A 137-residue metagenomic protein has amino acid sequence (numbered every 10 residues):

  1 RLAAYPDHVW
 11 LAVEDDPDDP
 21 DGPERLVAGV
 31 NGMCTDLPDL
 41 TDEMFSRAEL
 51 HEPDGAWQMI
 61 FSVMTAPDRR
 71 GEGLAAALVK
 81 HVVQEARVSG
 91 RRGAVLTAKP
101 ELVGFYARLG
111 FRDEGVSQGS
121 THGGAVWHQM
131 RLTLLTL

Functional and structural regions predicted by a protein language model:
R1-P6: Short loop/turn motifs at secondary-structure junctions and domain boundaries
V9-D15: Cytosolic beta-strand hydrophobic patch enriched in CBS
P20-R25, G29-M64, R70, G119-W127: Conserved acyl-donor/pantetheine-binding loop and adjacent beta-alpha core of acyl/acetyltransferases and related
T65, G71-Q84: Conserved acetyl-CoA-binding loop-helix of GNAT-fold acetyltransferases
V79, E85-K99: Conserved GNAT acetyl-CoA-binding A-motif
K99-P100, L109, G119-L137: C-terminal "cap" of GNAT-fold acetyltransferases
D113-G115: A secondary-structure capping/hinge motif
